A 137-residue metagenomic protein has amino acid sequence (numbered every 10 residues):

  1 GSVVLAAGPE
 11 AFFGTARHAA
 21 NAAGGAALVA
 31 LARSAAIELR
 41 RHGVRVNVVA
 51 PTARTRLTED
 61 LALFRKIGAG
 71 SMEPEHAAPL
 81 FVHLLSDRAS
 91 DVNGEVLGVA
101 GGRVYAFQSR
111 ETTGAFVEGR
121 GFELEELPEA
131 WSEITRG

Functional and structural regions predicted by a protein language model:
G1-V4, A77-P79: Proteins with a high burden of low-complexity, intrinsically disordered sequence enriched in S/T/G/P/A and R, requiring
S2-R41, A50-G70, R103: Catalytic loop of short-chain dehydrogenase/reductase
R40, R45, V92-G94: Short, small/polar-rich loop/turn modules that mediate ligand/substrate recognition or access, typified
G68-G137: C-terminal helical subdomain
